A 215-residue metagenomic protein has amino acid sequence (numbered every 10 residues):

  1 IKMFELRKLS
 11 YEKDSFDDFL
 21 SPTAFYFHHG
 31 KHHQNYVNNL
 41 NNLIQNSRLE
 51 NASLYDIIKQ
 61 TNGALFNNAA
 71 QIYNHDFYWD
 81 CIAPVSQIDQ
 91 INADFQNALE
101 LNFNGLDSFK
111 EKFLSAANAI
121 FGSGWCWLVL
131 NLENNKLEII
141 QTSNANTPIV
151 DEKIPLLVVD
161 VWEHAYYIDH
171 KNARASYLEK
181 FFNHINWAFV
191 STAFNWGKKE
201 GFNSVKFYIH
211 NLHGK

Functional and structural regions predicted by a protein language model:
K2-K215: Feature for soluble, non-membrane regions of globular proteins
